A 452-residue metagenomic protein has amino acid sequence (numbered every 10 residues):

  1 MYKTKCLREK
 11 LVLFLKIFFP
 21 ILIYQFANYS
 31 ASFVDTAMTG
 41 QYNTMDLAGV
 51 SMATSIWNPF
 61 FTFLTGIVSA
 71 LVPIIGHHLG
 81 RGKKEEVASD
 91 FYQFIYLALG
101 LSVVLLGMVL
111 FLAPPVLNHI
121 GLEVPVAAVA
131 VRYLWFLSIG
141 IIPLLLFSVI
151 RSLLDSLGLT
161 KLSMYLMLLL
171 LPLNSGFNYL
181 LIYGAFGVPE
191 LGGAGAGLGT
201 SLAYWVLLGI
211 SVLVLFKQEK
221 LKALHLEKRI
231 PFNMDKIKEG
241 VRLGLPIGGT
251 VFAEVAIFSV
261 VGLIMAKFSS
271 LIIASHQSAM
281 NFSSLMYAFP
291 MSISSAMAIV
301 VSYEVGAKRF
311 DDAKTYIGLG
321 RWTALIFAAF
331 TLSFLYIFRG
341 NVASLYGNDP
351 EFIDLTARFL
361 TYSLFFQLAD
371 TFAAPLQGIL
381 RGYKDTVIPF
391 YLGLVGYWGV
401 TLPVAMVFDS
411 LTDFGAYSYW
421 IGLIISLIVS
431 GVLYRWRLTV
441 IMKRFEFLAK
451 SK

Functional and structural regions predicted by a protein language model:
M1-I21, I75-I142, V188-L245, V301-F366 (+1 more regions): Short alpha-helical transmembrane segments in multi-pass integral membrane proteins
E9-A37, Q41-Y42, N58-A70, I74 (+6 more regions): N-terminal transmembrane alpha-helices
K16-D35, F136, A203-L207, S211 (+3 more regions): Transmembrane helical elements of multi-pass membrane transporters/channels
I21, Q25, T36-A37, P73 (+14 more regions): Transmembrane alpha-helix boundary and packing residues in multipass membrane permease domains and related
F26-A48, L117-V124, L180-L191, F252-L285 (+3 more regions): Helix-terminus/linker motif at the lipid-water interface of multi-pass membrane proteins
L47-L110, L144-G158, L162, G262 (+2 more regions): Small-residue-rich hydrophobic transmembrane alpha-helices
V68, L137-D155, S163-N174, A196-V212 (+6 more regions): Short runs within selected transmembrane alpha-helices of multi-pass transporters and secretion channels
V109, N178, I182, S211-L215 (+7 more regions): Structural signal for membrane-spanning alpha-helices in multi-pass inner-membrane proteins, emphasizing helix cores
